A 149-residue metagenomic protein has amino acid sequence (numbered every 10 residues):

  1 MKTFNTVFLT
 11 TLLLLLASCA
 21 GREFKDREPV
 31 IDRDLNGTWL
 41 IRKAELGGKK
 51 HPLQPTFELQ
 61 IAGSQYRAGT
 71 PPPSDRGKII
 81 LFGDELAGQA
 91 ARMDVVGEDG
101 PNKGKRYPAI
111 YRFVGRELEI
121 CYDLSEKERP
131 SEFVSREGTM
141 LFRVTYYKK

Functional and structural regions predicted by a protein language model:
M1-F8: Bacterial N-terminal signal peptides that target proteins for export
T11-L14: Repetitive helical segments and hydrophobic/amphipathic motifs
L16-S18: C-terminal motif of bacterial Sec signal peptides marking the signal peptidase cleavage site
A20-R22: Bacterial signal peptide processing site
F24-L40: N-terminal helix-cap/turn-to-beta initiation motif at the start of protein domains
I41-P52, T56, A62-F133: Contiguous, well-ordered beta-strand patches that form the walls/edges of small beta-barrel/beta-sandwich domains
R136-K149: C-terminal partner/receptor-binding element of secreted or periplasmic proteins
